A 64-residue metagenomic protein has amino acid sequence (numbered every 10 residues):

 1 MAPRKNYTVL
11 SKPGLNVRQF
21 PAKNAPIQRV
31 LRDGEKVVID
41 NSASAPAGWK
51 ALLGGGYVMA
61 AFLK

Functional and structural regions predicted by a protein language model:
K5-N6, A51: Generic extreme N-terminus detector
N6-N16: Short, basic/aromatic beta-hairpin or loop at an interaction surface
S11, Q19, A60: Pocket-edge structural micro-motifs
L15-R18, D33: Generic alpha-helix detector with strongest preference for long hydrophobic helices that associate with membranes
P21-P26: Short alpha-helix capping/helix-loop boundary micro-motifs
Q28-K64: SH3/SH3-like beta-barrel superfamily modules
